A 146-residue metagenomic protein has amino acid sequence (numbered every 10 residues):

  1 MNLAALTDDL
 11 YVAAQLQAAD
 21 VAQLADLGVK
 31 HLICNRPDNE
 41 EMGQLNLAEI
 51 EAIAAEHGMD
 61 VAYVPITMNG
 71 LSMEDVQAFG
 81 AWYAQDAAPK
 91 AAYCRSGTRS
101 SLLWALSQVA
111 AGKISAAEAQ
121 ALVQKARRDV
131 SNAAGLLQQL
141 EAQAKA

Functional and structural regions predicted by a protein language model:
M1-K90, L102-A146: Cys-dependent protein tyrosine phosphatase-like superfamily
C94: Short cysteine clusters
